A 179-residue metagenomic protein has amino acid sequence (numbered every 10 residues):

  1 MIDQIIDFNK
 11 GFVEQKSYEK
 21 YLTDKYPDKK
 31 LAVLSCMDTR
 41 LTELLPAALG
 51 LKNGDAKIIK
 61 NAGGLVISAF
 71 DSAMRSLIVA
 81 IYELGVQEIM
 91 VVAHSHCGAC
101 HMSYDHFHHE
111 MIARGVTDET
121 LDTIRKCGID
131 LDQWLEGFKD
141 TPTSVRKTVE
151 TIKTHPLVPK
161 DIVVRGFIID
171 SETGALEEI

Functional and structural regions predicted by a protein language model:
M1-K29, G64-A69, I81-L84, A99-I179: Divalent-metal-activated hydrolytic enzyme cores
Q15, E19-M74: Conserved beta-strand-loop surface patch within small alpha/beta domains used for substrate/adaptor or ligand engagement
L34-C36, K60, V92-H94, F167-D170: Short beta-strand segments
D38-R40, S95-A99: Gly/Ser/Thr-rich loops at beta-strand to alpha-helix junctions that form or flank small-molecule/cofactor-binding
M74-I81: Short secondary-structure capping micro-motifs at structural edges
Y82-H94: Ordered, amphipathic secondary-structure segments that act as subunit-interaction surfaces in large macromolecular
